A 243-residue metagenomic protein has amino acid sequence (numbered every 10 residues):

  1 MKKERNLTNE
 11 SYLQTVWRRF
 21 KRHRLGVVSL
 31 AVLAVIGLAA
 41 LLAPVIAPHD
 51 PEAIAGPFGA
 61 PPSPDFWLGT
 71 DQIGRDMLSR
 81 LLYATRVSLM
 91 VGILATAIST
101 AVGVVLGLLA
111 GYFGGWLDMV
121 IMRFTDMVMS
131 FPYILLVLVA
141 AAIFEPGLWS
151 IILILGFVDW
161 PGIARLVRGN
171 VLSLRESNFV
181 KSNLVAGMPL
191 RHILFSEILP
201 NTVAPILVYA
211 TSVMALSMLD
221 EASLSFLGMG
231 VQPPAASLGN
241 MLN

Functional and structural regions predicted by a protein language model:
M1-V104, L108-L109, G115-W116, S130 (+6 more regions): Gly/Trp-centered helix-boundary motif
W67, D71, M77, I98-G103 (+3 more regions): Generic hydrophobic transmembrane alpha-helix motif, especially the helices
R123, L194-F195, V208, S237: Conserved glycine-rich helix-kink/hinge and helix-boundary motifs of the Major Facilitator Superfamily
A140-I143, L155, N170-V171, D220-N243: Glycine-rich helix-loop "coupling/hinge" segments at transmembrane-helix boundaries in multipass transporters
